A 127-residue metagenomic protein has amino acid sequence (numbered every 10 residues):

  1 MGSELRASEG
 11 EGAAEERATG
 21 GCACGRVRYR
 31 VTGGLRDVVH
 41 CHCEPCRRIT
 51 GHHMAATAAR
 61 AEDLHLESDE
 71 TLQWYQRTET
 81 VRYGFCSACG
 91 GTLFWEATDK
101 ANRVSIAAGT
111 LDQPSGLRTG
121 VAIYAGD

Functional and structural regions predicted by a protein language model:
M1-D127: A short Gly-Trp-Pro
